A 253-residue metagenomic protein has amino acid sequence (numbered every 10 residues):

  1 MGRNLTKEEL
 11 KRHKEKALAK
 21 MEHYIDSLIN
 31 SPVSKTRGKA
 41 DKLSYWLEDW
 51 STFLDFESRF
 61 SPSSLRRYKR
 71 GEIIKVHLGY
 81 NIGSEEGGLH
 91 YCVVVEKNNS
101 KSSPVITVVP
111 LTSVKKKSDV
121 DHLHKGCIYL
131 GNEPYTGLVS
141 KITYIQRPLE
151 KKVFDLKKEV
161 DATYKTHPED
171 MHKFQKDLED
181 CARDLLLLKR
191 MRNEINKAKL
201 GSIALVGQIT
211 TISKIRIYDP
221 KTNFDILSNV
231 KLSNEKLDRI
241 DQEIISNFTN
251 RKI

Functional and structural regions predicted by a protein language model:
M1-D49, E57-S58, R66-K69, D119-I253: C-terminal terminal-subdomain/extension
P62-R67, G83, K97: Short, surface-exposed secondary-structure edge patches
G71-I73: Loop/turn positions that initiate beta-strands
H77-E85, N99: Short, charged beta-turn/beta-strand-edge "cap" motif at the junction between a beta-strand and an adjacent loop
G87-N98: Short beta-strand-centered aromatic/proline hotspots
H90, S103-V109: Short aromatic-glycine-enriched beta-strand elements
V94-E96, P110, Q208: A residue-level detector for short acidic-glycine micro-motifs
K97-S102, V114-K115, T211: Short, conserved beta-turn/loop elements at beta-strand boundaries and strand-helix junctions
